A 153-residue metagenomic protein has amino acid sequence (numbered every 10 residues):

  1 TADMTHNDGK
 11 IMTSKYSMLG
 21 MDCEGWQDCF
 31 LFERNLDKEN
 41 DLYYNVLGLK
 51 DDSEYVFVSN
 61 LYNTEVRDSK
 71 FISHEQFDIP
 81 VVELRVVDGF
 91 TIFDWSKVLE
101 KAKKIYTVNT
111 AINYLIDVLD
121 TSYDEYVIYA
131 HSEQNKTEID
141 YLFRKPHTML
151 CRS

Functional and structural regions predicted by a protein language model:
T1-S153: Catalytic machinery of carbohydrate-active enzymes, primarily nucleotide-sugar-dependent glycosyltransferases
